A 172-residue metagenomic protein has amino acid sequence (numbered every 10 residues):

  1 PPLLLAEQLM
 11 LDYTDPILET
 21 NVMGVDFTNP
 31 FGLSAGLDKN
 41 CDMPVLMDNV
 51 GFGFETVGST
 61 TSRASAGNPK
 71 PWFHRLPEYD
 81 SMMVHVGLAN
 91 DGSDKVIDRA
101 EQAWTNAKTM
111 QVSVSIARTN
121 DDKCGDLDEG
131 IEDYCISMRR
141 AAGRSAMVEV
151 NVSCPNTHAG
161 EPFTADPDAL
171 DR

Functional and structural regions predicted by a protein language model:
P1-T20, V84, A89, S93-D94: An N-cap/entry alpha-helix motif that binds or orients negatively charged groups
E19-N21, D26, G32-G36, F54-T56 (+1 more regions): Short, conserved beta-strand segments within well-ordered enzyme catalytic domains that often line or immediately flank
G24-D26, V45-F54, Q102-A107: Short, charge-rich binding segments
F27, A35-D38, G87-T105, V112-R172: Conserved alpha/beta-domain cores
G32, M43-R63: Active-site cofactor/substrate anionic-group-binding motifs, chiefly glycine- and Lys/Arg-rich phosphate-binding loops
M43-M47, S65-W72, C124-L127: Short, conserved acidic/polar surface loops in the N-terminal third of protein domains
T56-A66, A146-S153: Non-cysteine beta-strand/loop elements that form the S-adenosyl-L-methionine
G58-Q111: A gly/proline- and charged-residue-enriched helix-loop-helix capping module
